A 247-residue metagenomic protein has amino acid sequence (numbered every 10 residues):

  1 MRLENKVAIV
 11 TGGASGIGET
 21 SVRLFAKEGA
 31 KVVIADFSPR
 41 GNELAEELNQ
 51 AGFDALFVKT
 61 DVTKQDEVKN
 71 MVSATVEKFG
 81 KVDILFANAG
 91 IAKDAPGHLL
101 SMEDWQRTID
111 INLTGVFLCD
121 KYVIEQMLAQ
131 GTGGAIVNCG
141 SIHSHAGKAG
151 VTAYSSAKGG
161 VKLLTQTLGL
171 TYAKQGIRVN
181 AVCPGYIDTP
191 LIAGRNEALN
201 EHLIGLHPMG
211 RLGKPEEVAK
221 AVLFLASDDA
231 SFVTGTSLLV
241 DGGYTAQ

Functional and structural regions predicted by a protein language model:
V7, A14-S15: Conserved glycine-rich cofactor-binding loop
F86, A173, R178, V233-G235: Short, small/polar-rich loop/turn modules that mediate ligand/substrate recognition or access, typified
P96-G97, S101-I109, I192, L199 (+1 more regions): Substrate-binding pocket helix/loop in short-chain dehydrogenase/reductase
D120, A157, T165: Active-site helix of classical SDR
E125, L170-K174, S231: Alpha-helical segment proximal to the catalytic Tyr-Lys
S141: Residue(s) in the substrate-gating loop at a strand-loop-helix junction that position the organic substrate next
A146, L206, L223, T234-Q247: Short C-terminal tail/terminal secondary-structure segment of NAD(P)H-dependent dehydrogenase/reductase domains
